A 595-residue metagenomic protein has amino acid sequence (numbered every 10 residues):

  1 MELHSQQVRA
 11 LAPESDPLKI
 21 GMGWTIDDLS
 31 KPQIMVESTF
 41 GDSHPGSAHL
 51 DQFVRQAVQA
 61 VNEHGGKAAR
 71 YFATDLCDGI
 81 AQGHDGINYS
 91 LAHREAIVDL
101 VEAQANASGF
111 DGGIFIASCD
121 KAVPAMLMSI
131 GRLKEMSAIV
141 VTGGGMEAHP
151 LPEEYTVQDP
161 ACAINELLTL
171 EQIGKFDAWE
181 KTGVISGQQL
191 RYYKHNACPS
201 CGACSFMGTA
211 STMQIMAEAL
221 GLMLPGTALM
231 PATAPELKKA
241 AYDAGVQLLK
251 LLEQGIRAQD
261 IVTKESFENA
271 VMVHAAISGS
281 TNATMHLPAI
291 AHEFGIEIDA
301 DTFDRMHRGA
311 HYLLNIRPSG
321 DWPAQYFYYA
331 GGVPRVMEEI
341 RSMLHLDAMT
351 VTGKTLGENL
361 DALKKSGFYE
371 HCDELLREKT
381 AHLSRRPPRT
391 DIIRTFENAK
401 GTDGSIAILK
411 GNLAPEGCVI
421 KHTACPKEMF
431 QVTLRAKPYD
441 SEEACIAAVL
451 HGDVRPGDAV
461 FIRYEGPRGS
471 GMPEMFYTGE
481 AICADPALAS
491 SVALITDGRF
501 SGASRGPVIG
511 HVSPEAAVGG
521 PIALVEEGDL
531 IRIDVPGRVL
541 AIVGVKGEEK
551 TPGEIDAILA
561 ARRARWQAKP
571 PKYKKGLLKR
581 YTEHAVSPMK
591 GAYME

Functional and structural regions predicted by a protein language model:
M1-G46, F53-T74, G79, D85-S90 (+5 more regions): Catalytic or ion-coupling anion/metal-binding cores of large enzyme and transporter domains
E95: Polyanion-binding surfaces on beta-sheet-dominated domains and ring/shell assemblies
V98: Conserved adenosine/adenylate-binding substructure
A105-M126, A138-T142: A short, small-residue-rich loop immediately preceding and capping a beta-strand
